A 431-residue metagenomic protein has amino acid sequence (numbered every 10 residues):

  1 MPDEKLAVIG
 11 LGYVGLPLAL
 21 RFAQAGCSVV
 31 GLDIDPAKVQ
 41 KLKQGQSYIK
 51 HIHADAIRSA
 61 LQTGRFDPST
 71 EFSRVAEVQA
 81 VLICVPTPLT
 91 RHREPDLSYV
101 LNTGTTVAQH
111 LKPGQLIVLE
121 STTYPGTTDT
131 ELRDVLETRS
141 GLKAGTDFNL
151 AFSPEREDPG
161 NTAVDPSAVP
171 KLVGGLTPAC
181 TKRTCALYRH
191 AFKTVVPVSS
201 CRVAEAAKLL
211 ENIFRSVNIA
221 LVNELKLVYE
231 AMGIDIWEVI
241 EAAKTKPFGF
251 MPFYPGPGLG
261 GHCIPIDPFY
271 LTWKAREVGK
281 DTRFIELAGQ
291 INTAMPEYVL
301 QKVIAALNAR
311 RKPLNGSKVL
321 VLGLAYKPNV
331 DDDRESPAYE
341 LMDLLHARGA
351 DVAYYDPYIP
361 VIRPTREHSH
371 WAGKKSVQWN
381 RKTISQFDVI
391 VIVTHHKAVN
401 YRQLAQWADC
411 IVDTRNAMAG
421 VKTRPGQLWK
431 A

Functional and structural regions predicted by a protein language model:
M1-A431: Structural/interface elements that position substrates and couple domains in central-metabolism enzymes
